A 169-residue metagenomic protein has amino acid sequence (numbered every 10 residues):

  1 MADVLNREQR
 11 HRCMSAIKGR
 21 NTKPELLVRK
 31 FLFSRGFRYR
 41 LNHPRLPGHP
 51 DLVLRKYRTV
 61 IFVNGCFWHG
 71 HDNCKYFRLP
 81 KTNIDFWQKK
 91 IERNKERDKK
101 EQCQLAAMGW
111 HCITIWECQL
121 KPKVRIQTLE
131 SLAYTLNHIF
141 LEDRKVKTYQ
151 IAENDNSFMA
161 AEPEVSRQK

Functional and structural regions predicted by a protein language model:
M1-T114, C118-K169: Nucleic-acid endo/exonuclease domains
